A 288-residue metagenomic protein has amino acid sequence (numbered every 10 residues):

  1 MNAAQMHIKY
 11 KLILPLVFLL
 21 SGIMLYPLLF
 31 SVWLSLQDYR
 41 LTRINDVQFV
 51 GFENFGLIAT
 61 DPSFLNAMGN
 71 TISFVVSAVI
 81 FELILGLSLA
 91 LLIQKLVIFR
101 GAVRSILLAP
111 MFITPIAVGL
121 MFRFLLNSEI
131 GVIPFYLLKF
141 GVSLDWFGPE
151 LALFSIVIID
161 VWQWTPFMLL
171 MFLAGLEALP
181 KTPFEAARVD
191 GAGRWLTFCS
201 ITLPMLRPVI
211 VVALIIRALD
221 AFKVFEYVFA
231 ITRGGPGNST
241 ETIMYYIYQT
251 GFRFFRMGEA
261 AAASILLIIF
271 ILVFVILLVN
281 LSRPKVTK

Functional and structural regions predicted by a protein language model:
A4-K288: A structural signal for multi-pass alpha-helical bundles of membrane permease subunits that mediate small-molecule
